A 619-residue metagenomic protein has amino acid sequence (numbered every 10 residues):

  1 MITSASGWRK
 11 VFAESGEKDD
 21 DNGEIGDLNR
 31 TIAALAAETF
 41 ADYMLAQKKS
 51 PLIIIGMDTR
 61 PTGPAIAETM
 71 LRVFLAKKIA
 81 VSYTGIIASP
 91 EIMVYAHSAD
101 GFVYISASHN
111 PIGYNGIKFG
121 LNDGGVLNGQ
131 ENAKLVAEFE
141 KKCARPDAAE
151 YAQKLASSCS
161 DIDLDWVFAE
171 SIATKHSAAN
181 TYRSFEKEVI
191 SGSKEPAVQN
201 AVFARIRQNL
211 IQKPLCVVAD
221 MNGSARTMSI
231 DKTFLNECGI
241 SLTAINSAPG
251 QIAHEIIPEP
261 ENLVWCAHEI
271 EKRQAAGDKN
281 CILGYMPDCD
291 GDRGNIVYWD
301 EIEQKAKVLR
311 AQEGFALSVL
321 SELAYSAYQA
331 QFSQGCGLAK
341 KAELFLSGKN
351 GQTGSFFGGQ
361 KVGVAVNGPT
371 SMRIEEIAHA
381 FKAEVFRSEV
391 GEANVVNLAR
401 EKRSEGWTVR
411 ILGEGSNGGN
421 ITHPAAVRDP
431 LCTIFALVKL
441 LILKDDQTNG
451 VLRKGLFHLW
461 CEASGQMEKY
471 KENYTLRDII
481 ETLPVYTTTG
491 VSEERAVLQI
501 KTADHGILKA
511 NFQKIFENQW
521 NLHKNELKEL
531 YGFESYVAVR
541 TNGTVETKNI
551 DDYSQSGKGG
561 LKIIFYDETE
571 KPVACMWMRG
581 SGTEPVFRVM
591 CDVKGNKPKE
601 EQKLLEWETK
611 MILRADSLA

Functional and structural regions predicted by a protein language model:
M1, V11, N115-A276, A330-F332 (+1 more regions): Gly/Ser/Thr-enriched, mixed-charge loops and adjacent short helices that form phosphate/oxyanion-binding elements
M1-T31, L35: Cofactor-/ligand-binding subdomain signature composed of acidic, glycine-rich, tryptophan-containing flexible loops
S6, I55, I92, V103 (+11 more regions): Buried hydrophobic positions in well-ordered alpha/beta secondary-structure cores of metabolic enzymes
A34-I53, V198-K213: Glycine-rich phosphate/diphosphate-binding loops that line cofactor/substrate pockets in enzymes
A46-Y114, D231-Y298: N-terminal small/polar loop signature for handling phosphorylated ligands or for N-terminal nucleophile
S50-T59, C216-D220, G359-G368, R410: Short glycine-rich phosphate-binding loop at a beta-alpha junction
I112-G113, N122-N128, A137, K141-P146 (+1 more regions): Replace "Mg2+/Mn2+-dependent" with "divalent metal-dependent
L283, Q304-K307, A330-G582, V586-M590 (+1 more regions): Phosphate-binding and adjacent anionic-ligand microenvironments
